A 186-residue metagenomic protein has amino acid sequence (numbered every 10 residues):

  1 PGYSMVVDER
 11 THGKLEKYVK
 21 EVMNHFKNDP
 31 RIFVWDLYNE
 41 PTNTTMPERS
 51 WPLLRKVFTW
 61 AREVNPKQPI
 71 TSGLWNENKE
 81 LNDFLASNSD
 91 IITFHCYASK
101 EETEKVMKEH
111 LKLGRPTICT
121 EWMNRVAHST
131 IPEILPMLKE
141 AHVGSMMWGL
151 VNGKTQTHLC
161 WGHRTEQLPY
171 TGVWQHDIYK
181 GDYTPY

Functional and structural regions predicted by a protein language model:
P1-S89, H95-C96, K100-E104, K112-L113 (+7 more regions): Active-site mouth of glycoside hydrolases
C160-R164: Short, surface-exposed amphipathic charged segments that create phosphate/polyanion-binding patches used for binding
W174: Histidine-acidic metal/acid-base catalytic patches
